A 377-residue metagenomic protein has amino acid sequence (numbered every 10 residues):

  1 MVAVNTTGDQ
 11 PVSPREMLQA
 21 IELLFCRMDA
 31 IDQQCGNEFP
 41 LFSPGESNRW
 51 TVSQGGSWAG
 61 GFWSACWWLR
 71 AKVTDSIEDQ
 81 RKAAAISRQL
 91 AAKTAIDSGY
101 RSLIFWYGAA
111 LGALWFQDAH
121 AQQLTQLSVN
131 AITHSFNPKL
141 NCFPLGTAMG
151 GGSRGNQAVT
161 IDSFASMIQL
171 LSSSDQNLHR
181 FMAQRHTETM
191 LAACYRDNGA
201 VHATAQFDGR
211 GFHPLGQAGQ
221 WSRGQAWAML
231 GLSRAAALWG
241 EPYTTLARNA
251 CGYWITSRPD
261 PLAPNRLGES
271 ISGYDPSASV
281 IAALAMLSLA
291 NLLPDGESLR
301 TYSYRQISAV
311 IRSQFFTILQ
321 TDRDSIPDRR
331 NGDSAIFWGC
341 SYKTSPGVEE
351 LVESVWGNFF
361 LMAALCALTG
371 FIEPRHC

Functional and structural regions predicted by a protein language model:
M1-C377: Glycan-recognition and catalytic cores of secretory/periplasmic carbohydrate-active enzymes
